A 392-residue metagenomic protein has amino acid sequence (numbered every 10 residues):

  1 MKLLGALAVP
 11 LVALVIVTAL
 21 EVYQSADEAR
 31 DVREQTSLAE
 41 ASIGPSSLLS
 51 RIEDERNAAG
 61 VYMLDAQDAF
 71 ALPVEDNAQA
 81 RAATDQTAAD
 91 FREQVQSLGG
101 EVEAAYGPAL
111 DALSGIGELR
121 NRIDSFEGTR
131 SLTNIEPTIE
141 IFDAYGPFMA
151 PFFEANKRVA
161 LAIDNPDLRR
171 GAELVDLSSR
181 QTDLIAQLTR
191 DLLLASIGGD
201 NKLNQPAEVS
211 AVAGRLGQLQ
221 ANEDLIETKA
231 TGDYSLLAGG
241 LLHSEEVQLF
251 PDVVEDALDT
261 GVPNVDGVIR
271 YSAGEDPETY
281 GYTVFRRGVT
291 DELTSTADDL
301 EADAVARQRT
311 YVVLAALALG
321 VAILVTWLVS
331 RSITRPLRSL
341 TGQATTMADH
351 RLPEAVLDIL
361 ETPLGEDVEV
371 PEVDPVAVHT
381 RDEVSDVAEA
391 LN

Functional and structural regions predicted by a protein language model:
M1-Y311, A315, T326-S330, T334: Hydrophobic alpha-helical segments
R331-A390: HAMP signal relay modules and closely related sensory coiled-coil linkers that couple transmembrane inputs to cytosolic
